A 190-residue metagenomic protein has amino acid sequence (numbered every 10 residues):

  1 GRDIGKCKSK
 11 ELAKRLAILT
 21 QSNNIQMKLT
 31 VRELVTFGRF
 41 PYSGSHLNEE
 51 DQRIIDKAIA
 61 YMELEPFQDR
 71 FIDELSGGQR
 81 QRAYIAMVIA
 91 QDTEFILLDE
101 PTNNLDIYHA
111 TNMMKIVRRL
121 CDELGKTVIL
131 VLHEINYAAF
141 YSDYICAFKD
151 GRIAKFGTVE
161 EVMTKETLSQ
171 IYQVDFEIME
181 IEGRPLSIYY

Functional and structural regions predicted by a protein language model:
G1-E11: ABC ATPase NBD Q-loop/coupling interface
T36, E49-F67, D92: Conserved ABC ATPase "signature" region
F71-L75, Q79: Conserved ABC ATPase signature
I96-E100: Catalytic Walker B motif of ABC-type/P-loop ATPase nucleotide-binding domains
T111-E123: Helical segment within the ABC ATPase nucleotide-binding domain
I145-T158: H-loop (His-switch) and adjacent beta-strand-loop-beta switch element of ABC-type ATPase nucleotide-binding domains
K165, Q170-Y190: ABC ATPase nucleotide-binding domains
